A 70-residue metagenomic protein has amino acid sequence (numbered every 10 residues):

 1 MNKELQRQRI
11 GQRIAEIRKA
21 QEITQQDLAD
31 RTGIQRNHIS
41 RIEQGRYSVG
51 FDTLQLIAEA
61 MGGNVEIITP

Functional and structural regions predicted by a protein language model:
M1-R9: A detector for short, charged/polar N-terminal pre-domain segments
Q8, K19-A20, S48: Short amphipathic helical patch at the helix-1/turn junction of helix-turn-helix
Q12-D30, L56: Short basic helix-loop element that most often maps to the first helix and adjoining turn of HTH DNA-binding modules
G33-S48: Recognition helix of helix-turn-helix/homeodomain-like DNA-binding domains that insert into the DNA major groove
Q44, T69-P70: Short, conserved catalytic or interaction motifs in soluble domains
G50-I67: DNA major-groove recognition helix of helix-turn-helix/homeodomain DNA-binding modules
